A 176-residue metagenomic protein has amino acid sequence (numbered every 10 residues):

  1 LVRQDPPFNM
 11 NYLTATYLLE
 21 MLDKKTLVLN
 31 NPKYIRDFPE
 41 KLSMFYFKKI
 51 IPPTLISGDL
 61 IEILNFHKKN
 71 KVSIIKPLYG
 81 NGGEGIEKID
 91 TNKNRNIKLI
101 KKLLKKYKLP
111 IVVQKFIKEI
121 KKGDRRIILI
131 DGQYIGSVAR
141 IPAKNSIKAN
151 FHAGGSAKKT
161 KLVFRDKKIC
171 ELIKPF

Functional and structural regions predicted by a protein language model:
L1-I56, E62: Conserved N-proximal alpha/beta basic substrate-recognition cap immediately N-terminal to, or forming the N-lobe
D23-T26, K49, H67-N70, Y107-K108: A structural signal for short coil/turn segments at secondary-structure junctions
L29, P53, I74, V112-Q114: Short catalytic-loop micro-motif centered on adjacent basic/acidic residues
K33, L78-Y79: Proline- and acidic/polar-enriched loop/turn elements at helix boundaries
L60-I61, K68-V72, Y79-F176: Phosphate-binding site of ATP-dependent enzymes
